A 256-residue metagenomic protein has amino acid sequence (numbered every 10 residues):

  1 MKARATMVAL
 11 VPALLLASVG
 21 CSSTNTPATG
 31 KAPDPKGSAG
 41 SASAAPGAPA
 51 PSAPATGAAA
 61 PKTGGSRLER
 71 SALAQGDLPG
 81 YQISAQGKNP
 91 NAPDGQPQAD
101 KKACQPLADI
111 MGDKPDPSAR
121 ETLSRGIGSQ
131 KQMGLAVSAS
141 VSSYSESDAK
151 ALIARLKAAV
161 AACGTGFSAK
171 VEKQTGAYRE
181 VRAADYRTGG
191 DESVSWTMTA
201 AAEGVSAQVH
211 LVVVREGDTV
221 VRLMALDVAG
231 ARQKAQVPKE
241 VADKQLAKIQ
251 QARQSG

Functional and structural regions predicted by a protein language model:
M1-V19: Sec-dependent bacterial lipoprotein signal peptides
S18-E69, D94, Q98-A103, A108 (+1 more regions): N-terminal low-complexity, Pro/Thr-rich disordered segments that flank secretion/membrane-targeting signals
K62-G64, V137-Y144, V228-A235: Second-shell loop/turn segments in exported
S66, Q82-Q208, E240-V241: A small/polar (G/S/T-enriched), proline-flanked helix-loop surface module common in exported/cell-envelope proteins
V137-S140, V209, D218-D227: Short, well-ordered beta-strand elements
G189-D191, V214-V220: Short, solvent-exposed coil/turn segments at beta-strand boundaries
M224-G256: Surface-exposed amphipathic alpha-helical segments
